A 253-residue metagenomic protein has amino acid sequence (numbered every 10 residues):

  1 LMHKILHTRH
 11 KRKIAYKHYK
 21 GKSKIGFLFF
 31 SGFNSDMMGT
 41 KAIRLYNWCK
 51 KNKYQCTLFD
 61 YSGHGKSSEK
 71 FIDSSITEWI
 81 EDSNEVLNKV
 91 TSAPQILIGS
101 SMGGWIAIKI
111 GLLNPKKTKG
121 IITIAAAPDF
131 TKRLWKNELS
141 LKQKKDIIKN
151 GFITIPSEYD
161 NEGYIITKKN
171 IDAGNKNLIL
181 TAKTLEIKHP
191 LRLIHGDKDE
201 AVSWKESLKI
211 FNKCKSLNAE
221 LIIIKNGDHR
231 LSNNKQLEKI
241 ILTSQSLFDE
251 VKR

Functional and structural regions predicted by a protein language model:
L1-G21: N-terminal cap/lid segment of alpha/beta-hydrolase-fold proteins
K24-G32: Short beta-strand element of the alpha/beta-hydrolase
F33-Y46, K205: The serine-hydrolase catalytic nucleophile loop
A42, Y46-S68: Conserved alpha/beta-hydrolase
G65-V90: Catalytic nucleophile-loop/oxyanion-hole region of alpha/beta-hydrolase and closely related hydrolase-like folds
L97-G99, I124: Short beta-strand immediately N-terminal to the catalytic nucleophile in serine-hydrolase-like folds
G99-A107: Gly/Ala-rich beta-loop-alpha elbow adjacent to hydrolase catalytic centers
K117-I223, D228-R253: The alpha/beta-hydrolase serine catalytic core
